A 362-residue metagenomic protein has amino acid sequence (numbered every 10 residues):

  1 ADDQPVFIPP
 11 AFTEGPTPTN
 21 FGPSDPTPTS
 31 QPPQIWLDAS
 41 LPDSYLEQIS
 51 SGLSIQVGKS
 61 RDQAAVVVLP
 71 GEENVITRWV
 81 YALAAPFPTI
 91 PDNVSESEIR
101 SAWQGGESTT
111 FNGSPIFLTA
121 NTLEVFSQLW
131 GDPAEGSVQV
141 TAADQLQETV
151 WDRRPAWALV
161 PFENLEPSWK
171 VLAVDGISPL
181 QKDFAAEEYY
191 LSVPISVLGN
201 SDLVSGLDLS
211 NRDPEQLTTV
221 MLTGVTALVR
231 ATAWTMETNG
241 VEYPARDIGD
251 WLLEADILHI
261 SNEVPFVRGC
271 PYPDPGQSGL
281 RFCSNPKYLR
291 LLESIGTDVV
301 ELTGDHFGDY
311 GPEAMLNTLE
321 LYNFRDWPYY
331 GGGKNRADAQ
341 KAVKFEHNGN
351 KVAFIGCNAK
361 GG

Functional and structural regions predicted by a protein language model:
A1-Q31: Ser/Thr-rich, Proline-interspersed low-complexity disordered segments
F21-S210: Flexible loop/hinge segments at secondary-structure junctions
G206-G362: Acidic, metal/ion-coordinating pockets
